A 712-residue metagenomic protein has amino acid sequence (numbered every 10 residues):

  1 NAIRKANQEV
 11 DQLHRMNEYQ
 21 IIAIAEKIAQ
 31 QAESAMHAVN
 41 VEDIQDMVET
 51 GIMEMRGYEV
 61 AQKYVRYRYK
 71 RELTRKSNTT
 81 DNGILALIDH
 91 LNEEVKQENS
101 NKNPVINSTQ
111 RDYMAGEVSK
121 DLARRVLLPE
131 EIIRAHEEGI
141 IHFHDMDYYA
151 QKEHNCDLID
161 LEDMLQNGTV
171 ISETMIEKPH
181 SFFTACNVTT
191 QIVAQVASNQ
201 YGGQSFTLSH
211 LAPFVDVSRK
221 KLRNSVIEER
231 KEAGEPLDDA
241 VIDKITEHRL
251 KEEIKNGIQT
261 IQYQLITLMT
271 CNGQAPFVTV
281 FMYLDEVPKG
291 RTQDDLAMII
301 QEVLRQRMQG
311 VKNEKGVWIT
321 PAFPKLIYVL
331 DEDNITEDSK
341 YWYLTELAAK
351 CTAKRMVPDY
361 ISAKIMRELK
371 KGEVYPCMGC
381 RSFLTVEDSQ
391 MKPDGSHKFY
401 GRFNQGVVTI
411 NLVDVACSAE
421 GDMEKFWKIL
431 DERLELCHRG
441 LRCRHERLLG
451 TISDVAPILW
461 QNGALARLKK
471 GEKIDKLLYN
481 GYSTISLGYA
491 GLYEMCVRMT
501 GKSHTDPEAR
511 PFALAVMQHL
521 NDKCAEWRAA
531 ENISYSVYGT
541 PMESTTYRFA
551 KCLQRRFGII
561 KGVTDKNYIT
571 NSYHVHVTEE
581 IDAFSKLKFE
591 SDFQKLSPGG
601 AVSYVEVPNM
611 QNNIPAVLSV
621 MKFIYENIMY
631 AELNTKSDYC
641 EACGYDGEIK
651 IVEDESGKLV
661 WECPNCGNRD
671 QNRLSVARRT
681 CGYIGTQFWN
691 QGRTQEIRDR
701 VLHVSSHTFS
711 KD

Functional and structural regions predicted by a protein language model:
N1-H90, R698-S706: Charged, amphipathic alpha-helical regulatory modules used for macromolecular assembly or allosteric control
V48, V280, L492, A677: Short, conserved catalytic/metal-binding motifs centered on acidic residues
R56-E59, P288-L296, T500-S503, Y683-R693 (+1 more regions): Short amphipathic alpha-helical segments with coiled-coil-like heptad repeat character
K70-G481, K502, D506-N665, R669 (+1 more regions): Conserved catalytic cores of very large enzyme subunits
I254-Q262, R498, R693-D699: Metallocofactor- and cofactor-centric catalytic cores in central/energy metabolism, strongly enriched
I485-R498, Q518, R679: Contiguous, well-ordered alpha-helical segments that form the cores/surfaces of helical PPI scaffolds
N665-D712: Long insertion/accessory domains within large nucleic-acid-processing enzymes
